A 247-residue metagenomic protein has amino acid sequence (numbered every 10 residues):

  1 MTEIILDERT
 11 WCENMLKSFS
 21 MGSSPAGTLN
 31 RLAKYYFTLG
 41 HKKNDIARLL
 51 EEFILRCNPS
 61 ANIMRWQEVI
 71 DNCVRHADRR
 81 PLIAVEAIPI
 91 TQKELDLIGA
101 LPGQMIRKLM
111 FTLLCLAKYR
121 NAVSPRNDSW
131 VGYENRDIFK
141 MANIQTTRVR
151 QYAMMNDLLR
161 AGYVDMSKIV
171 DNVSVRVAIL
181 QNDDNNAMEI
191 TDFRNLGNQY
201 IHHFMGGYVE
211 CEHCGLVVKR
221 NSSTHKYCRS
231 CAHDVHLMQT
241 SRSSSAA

Functional and structural regions predicted by a protein language model:
M1-Q104, S129, N135-N198: Modules that initiate DNA replication and primer synthesis
P25, N127-W130, H203, R220: Residue-level marker of regulatory loop/turn positions in helix-turn-helix DNA-binding domains and in histidine
Y35, F111-Y119, M141, H213-C214 (+1 more regions): Short amphipathic alpha-helical elements of helix-turn-helix/winged-helix folds
L101-D137: Short amphipathic alpha-helical interface segments
N135, G206, S223-K226: Disulfide-bonded cysteine motifs in exported proteins
L180-L216, M238-S241: Short, amphipathic alpha-helical interaction segments positioned at domain boundaries
S222-V235: Cysteine-rich micro-motifs
H233-A247: Short metal-binding segments enriched for Cys and/or His
